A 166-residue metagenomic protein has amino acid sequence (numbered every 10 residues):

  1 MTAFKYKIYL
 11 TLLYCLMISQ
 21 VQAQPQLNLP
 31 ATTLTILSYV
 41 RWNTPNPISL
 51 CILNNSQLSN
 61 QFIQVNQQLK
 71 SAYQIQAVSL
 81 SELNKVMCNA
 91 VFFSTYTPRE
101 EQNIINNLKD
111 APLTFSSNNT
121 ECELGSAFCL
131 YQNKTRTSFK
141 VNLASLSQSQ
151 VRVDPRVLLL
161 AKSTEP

Functional and structural regions predicted by a protein language model:
T2-K5, Q22-P166: Short hydrophobic alpha-helices and adjacent helix-cap/hinge residues
Y9-S19: Bacterial N-terminal signal peptides
